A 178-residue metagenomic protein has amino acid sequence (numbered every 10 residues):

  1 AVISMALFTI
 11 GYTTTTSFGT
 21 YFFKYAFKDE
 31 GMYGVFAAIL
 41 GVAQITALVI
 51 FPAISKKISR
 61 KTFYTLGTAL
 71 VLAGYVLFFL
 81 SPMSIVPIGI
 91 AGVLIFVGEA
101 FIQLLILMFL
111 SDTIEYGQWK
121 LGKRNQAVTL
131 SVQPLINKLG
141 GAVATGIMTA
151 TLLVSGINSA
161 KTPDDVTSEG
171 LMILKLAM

Functional and structural regions predicted by a protein language model:
A1-M178: Membrane-embedded alpha-helical bundles of multi-pass transporters/translocases, especially carrier/permease families
